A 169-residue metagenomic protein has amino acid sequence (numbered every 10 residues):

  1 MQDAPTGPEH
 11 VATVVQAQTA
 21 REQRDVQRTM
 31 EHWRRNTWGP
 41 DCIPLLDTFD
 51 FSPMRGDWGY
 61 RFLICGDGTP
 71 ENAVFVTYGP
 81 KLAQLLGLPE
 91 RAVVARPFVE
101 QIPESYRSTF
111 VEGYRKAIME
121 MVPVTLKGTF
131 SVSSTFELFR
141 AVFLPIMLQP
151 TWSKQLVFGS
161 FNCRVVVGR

Functional and structural regions predicted by a protein language model:
M1-E31: Gly/serine-rich nucleotide phosphate-binding loop at the start of the catalytic core of nucleotide/ADP-ribose-handling
Q2, A12, Q16-T19, N36 (+1 more regions): Sensory/regulatory domains in signal-transduction proteins
T6, W38-D41: Short alpha-helical hairpin
P44: Short, well-ordered, aromatic-rich surface patches in folded extracellular/luminal domains
